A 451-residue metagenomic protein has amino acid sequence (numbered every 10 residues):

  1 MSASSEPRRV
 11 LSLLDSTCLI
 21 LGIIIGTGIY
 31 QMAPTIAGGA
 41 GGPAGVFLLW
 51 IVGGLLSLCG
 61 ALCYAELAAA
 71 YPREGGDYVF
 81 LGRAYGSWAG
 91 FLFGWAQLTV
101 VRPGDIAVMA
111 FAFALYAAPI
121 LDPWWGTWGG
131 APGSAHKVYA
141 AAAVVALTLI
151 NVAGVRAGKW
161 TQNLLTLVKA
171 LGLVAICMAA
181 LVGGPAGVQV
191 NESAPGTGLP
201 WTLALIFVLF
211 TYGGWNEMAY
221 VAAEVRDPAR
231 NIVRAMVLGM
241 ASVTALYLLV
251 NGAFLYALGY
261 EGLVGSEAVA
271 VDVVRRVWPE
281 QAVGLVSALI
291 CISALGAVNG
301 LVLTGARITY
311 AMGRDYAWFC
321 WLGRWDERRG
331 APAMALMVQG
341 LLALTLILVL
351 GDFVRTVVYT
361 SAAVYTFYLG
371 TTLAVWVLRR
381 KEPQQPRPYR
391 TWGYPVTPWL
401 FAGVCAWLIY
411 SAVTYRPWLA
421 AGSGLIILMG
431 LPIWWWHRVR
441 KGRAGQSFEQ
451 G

Functional and structural regions predicted by a protein language model:
M1-P34, G38-G39, P43, S57-L62 (+5 more regions): Membrane-interface "cap" regions at the ends of multi-pass membrane proteins
M1-S2, G82, A110-V138, G172 (+5 more regions): Helix-loop-helix connectors at the membrane interface of multi-pass transporters/channels
A3-P7, P43-F47, W124-A135, N163-A288 (+1 more regions): Helix-loop-helix junctions that connect adjacent transmembrane segments in multi-pass membrane transporters
I29-I36, I150-R156, Q281-A282, W318 (+3 more regions): Transmembrane helix-loop junctions in multi-pass membrane proteins
T35-G38, L58-V144, T148-V152, V286-S287 (+2 more regions): Hydrophobic transmembrane alpha-helices that form the core helical bundles of multi-pass secondary transporters
V79-F80, G86, P119-W125, F207 (+3 more regions): TM-loop-TM module centered on a large, flexible mid-protein loop between adjacent transmembrane helices in multi-pass
A135-G183, P195-T197, M236, T360-G370 (+2 more regions): Membrane-interface loop-to-helix entry segments
W321-A333, Y368-P417, R443: C-terminal membrane-solvent junction of multi-pass transporters and transport-like membrane proteins
